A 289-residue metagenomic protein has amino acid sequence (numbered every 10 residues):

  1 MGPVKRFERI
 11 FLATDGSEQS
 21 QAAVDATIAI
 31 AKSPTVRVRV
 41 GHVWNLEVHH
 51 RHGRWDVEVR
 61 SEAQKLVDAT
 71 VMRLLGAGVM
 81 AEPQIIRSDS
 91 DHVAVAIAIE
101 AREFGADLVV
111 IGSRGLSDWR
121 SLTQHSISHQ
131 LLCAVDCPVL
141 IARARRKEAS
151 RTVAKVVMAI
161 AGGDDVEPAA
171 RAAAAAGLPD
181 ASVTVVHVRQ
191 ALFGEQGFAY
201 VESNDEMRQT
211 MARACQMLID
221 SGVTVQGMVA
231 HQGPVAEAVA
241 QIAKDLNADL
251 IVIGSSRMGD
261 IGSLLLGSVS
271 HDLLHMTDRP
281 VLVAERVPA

Functional and structural regions predicted by a protein language model:
M1-E62, V67, V71, L75: Hydrophobic, helix-prone linear segments
M1-K5, M72-V109, I219-I251, P288-A289: Structural beta-alpha unit
M1-Q21, L108, S113, T123-Q124 (+3 more regions): Intrinsically disordered or low-complexity boundary/linker segments at protein termini and domain junctions
G2, F11-T14, A94-S126, E237-S270 (+1 more regions): Short beta-strand-loop elements within alpha/beta enzyme cores that line or abut nucleotide/cofactor pockets
R9, R37-R39, M80-E82, K155 (+2 more regions): Residues at the starts of beta-strands that form the adenosine-phosphate
A29-P34, A175-A181, H275-M276: Short, conserved loop/helix-junction motifs that constitute active-site signature segments in enzyme catalytic cores
R39-G41, E82-I86, L140, T184-V186 (+2 more regions): General small-molecule cofactor/ligand-binding pocket signal
V40-A69, H92, A96-E100, V185-T210 (+2 more regions): Acidic, proline/glycine-rich short linear motifs
